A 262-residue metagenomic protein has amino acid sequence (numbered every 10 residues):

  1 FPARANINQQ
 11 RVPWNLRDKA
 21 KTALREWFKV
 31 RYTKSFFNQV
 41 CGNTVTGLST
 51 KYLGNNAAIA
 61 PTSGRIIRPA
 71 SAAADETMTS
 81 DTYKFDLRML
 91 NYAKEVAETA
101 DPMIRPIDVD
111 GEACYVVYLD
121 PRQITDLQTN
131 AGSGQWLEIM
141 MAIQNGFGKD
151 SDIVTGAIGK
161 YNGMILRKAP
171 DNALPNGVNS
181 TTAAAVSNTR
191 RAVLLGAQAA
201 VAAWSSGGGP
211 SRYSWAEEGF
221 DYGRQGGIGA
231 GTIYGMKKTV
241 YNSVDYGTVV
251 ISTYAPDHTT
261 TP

Functional and structural regions predicted by a protein language model:
F1-I7: Residues forming anionic-ligand binding surfaces in small-molecule and nucleic-acid pockets of primarily soluble enzymes
A3, I107-Y115: Short coil/turn segments at secondary-structure boundaries
N8-T99, T260-P262: Alpha-helical scaffold segments that mediate packing/assembly in large oligomeric complexes
Q9-K19, V109, Y213-R224: Exposed beta-sheet edge/beta-hairpin loop segments within beta-rich domains
A60-M103, C114-Y118, R122-P262: Sequence/fold signature of self-assembling virion shell proteins
